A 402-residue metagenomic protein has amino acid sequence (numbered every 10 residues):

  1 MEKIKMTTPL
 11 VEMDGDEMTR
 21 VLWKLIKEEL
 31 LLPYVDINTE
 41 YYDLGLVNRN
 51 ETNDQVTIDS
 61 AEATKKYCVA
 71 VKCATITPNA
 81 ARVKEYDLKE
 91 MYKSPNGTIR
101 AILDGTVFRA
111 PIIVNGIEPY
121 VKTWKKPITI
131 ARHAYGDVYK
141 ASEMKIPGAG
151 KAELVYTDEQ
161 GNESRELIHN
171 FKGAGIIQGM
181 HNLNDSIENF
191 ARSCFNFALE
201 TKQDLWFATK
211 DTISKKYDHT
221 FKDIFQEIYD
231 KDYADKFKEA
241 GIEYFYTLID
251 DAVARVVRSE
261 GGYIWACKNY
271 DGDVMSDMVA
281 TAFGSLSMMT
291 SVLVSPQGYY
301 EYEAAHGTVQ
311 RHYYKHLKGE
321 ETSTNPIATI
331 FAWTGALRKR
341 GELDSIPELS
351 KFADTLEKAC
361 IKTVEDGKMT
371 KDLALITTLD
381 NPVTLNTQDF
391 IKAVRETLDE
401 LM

Functional and structural regions predicted by a protein language model:
E2-T8, M18, L22-W23, E28-N53 (+1 more regions): N-terminal alpha-helical transmembrane segments of multi-pass membrane transport and channel/translocase proteins
M6-L25, E29, L154-T247: Glycine-rich phosphate/diphosphate-binding loop of Rossmann-like nucleotide-binding domains
Y34-Y41, T201-T209, Y233-Y246, G341-A353 (+1 more regions): Flexible, glycine/charged-enriched surface loops at secondary-structure junctions
L46-S60, K222-Y263: N-terminal small/polar loop signature for handling phosphorylated ligands or for N-terminal nucleophile
V47-E159, E163, Y270, V274: N-terminal glycine-rich phosphate/adenylate-binding segment common to multiple enzyme folds
V256-T355, A359-T363: Glycine-rich phosphate/nucleotide-binding loop
K318-T324, E342-M402: Internal helix-turn-beta structural module
